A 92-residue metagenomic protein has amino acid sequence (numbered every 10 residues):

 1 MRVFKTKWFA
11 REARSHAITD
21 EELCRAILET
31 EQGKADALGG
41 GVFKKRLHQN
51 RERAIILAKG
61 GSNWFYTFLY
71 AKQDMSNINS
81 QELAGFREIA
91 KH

Functional and structural regions predicted by a protein language model:
M1, G40, G61-S62: Sequence-level motif detector for i,i+2 pairs with an aromatic at +2
M1-I18: Arg/Lys-rich, positively charged N-terminal/basic patches that mediate binding to nucleic acids
D20, C24-R25, Q32, G85-K91: Mixed-charge (Asp/Glu-Lys/Arg
C24-R51: A short, surface-exposed loop/turn module that caps and links secondary-structure elements
R51-E52, N63: Amphipathic alpha-helical protein-protein interaction segments
A54-A58: Short, surface-exposed beta-strand/loop micro-motifs that present aromatic residues
K59-H92: Enriched for short, Lys/Arg-rich terminal
